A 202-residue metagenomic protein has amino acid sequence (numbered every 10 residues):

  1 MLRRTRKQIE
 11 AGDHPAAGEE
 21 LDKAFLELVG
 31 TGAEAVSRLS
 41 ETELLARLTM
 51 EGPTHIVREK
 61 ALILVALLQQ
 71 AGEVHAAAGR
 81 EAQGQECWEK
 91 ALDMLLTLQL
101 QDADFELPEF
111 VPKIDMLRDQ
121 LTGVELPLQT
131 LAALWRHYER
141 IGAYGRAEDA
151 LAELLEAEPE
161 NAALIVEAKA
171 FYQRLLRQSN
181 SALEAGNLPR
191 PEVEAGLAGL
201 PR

Functional and structural regions predicted by a protein language model:
M1-E81, Q85-F105, A143-E158, Q178-R202: N-terminal alpha-helical interaction modules that lie
R3, I63, Q70, A77 (+5 more regions): "A position-specific structural signal for the A-helix of alpha-solenoid helical repeats
P15, A82, P108-D115, Q129 (+3 more regions): Generic alpha-helical secondary structure signal
E41-A46, E109-K113, Y172-L175: Short alpha-helical linear motifs
D93-A143, E156: Alpha-helical adaptor scaffolds
V124-A185: Hydrophobic secondary-structure block in the mid-to-C-terminal portion of proteins
